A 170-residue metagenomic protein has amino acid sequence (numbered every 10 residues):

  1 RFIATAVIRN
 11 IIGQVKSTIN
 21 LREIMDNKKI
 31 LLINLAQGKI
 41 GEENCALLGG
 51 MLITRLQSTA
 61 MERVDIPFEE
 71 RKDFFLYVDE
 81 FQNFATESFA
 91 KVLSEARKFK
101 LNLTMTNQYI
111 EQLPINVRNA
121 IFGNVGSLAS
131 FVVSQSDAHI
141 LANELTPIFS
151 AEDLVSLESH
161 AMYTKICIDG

Functional and structural regions predicted by a protein language model:
R1-L101, M105, V117, L154-E158 (+1 more regions): P-loop NTPase motor domains
I110-G170: C-terminal regions of RecA-like/P-loop NTPase motor modules
